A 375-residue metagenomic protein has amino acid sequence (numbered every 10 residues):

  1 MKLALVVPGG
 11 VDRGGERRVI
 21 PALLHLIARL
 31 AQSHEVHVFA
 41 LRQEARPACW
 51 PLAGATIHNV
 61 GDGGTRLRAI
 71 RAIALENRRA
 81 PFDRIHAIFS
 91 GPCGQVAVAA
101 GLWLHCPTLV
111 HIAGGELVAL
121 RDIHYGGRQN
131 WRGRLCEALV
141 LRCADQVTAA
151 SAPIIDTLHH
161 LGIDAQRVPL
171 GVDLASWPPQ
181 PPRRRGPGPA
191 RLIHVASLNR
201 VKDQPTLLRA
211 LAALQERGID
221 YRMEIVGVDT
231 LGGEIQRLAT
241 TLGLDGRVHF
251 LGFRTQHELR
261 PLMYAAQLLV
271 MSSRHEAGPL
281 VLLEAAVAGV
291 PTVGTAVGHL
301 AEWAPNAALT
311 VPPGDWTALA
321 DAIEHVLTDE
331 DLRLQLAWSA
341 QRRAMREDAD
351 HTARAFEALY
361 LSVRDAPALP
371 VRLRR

Functional and structural regions predicted by a protein language model:
M1-A45, A53-T56: N-terminal subdomain of nucleotide-sugar transferases
A4-V6, R183-K202, L208-L211, E224: Conserved donor-binding/catalytic core segment of Leloir-type glycosyltransferases
E16-A22, P107-L109, V118-L139, L174: Nucleotide-sugar donor phosphate/pyrophosphate-binding loop at the beta->alpha transition of glycosyltransferases
L141, F253-R254, P261-A266: Short alpha-helical donor nucleotide-sugar binding micro-motif in glycosyltransferases
P153, G171: Carbohydrate-associated surface elements
R274: Aromatic "clamp/platform" in nucleotide-sugar-dependent glycosyltransferases that forms part of the donor/acceptor
P291-G294: Short hydrophobic beta-strand element within catalytic cores of glycosyltransferases and related nucleotide-activated
N306-W316, H325-E330: Conserved acidic donor-binding segment of nucleotide-sugar-dependent glycosyltransferases
